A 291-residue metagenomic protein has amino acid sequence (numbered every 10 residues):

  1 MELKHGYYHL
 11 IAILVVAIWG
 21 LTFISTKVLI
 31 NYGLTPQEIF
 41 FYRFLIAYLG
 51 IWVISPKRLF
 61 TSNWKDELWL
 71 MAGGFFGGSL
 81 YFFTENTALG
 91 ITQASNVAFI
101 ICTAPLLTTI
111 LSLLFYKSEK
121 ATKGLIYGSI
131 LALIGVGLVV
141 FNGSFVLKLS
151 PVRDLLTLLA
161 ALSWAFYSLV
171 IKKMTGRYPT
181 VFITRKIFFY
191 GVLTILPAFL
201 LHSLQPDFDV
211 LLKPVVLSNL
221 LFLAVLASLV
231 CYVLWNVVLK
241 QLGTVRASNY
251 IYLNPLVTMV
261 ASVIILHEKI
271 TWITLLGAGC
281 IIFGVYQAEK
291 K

Functional and structural regions predicted by a protein language model:
M1-E38, Y42, F75, L147-K173 (+1 more regions): Glycine-/small-residue-enriched transmembrane alpha-helix faces in small-molecule transporters and effluxers
L10-A12, Y42, G78, F82 (+3 more regions): Helix-helix packing/entry segments at the starts of transmembrane helices
L21, S25-V28, A47-N63, L133-K148 (+3 more regions): Membrane-interface helix-cap regions at the ends of transmembrane helices in multi-pass membrane proteins
T22-F23, W52-I101, G137-L138, A224-L242: Specific transmembrane alpha-helical segments of multi-pass solute transporters/efflux pumps, especially DMT/EamA
L29, I39, R43, A88 (+9 more regions): Hydrophobic/aromatic residues within transmembrane alpha-helices of multi-pass small-molecule transporters
E38-Y48, G77, N86-G124, A160 (+1 more regions): Specific alpha-helical transmembrane segments that line the substrate/conduction pathway and gating interfaces
I51, M71, P105, L111 (+3 more regions): Hydrophobic transmembrane alpha-helices of multi-pass small-molecule transport proteins
I51, T108-I110, V146-P206, L234: Transmembrane alpha-helical segments that form core, pore/gating elements of small-molecule transporters/exporters
